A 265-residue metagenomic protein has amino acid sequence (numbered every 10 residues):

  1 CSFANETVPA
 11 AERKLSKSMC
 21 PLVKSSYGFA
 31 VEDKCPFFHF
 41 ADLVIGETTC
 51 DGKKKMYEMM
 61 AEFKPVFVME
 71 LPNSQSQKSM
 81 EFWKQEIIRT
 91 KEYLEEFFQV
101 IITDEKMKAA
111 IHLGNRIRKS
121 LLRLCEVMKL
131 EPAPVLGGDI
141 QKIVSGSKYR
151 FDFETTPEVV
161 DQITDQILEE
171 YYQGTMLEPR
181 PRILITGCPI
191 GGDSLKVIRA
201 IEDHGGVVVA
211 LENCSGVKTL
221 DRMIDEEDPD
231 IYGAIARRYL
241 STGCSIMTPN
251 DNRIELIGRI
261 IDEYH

Functional and structural regions predicted by a protein language model:
C1-A4, C188-I260: Redox- and metal-dependent alpha/beta enzyme cores, enriched for Fe-S-associated oxidoreductases and cofactor-handling
C1-S18: Anionic-ligand anchoring segments at beta-strand to alpha-helix junctions in alpha/beta enzyme folds, i.e., glycine
A4-P9, E70-Q75, E212-G216: Short, acidic/turn-prone active-site loops that include or flank metal/cofactor- and phosphate-binding residues
K17-K34, S245-I257: Glycine-rich, highly charged phosphate/nucleotide-binding loops
P21-Y27, E86-E95, D228-Y239: A polyampholytic, Gly/Pro-enriched intrinsically disordered region
Y27-E96: Acidic/His-rich segments in extracytoplasmic proteins that coordinate ligands and/or metal ions
I88, E92-V208, E212-L220, N250: A charged, amphipathic alpha-helical module
